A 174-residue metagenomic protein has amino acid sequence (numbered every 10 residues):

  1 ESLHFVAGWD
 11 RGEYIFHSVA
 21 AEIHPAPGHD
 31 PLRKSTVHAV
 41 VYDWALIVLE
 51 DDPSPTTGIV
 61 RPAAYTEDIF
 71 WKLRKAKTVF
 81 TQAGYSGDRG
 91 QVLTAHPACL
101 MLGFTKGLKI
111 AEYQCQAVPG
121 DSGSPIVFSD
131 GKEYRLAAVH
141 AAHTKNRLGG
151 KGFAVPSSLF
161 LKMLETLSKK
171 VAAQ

Functional and structural regions predicted by a protein language model:
E1-G8, L102-K106, F128, A154: Catalytic histidine site
E1-P55: Conserved catalytic-core segment of clan PA serine endopeptidases
W9-G12, D51-S54, G87, G131 (+1 more regions): Acidic glycine-/aspartate-rich tracts in secreted/extracellular proteins
A20, V37, P97-T105, L136 (+1 more regions): A structural signal for short, hydrophobic beta-strand segments that form beta-sheets in beta-rich/all-beta domains
E22-D30, Q116-G120, A141-N146: Short, solvent-exposed aromatic-acidic interface loops
V40-A117, S158: Chymotrypsin/trypsin-fold serine protease catalytic domain
D52, H140-Q174: C-terminal cap/linker of serine protease catalytic domains
Q116-H140: Catalytic nucleophile loop of clan PA
